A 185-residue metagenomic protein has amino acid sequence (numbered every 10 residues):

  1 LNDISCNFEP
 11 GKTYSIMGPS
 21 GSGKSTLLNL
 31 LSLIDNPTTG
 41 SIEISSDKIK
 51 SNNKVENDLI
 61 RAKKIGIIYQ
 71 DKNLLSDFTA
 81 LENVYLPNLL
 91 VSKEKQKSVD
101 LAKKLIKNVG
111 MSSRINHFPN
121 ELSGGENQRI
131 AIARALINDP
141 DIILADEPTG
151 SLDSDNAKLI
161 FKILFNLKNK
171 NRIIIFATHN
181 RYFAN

Functional and structural regions predicted by a protein language model:
M17-P19: The feature captures the beta-strand-to-loop junction immediately N-terminal to the Walker
S32: Helix-to-loop junction immediately C-terminal to a conserved catalytic motif
G40-S51: Conserved ABC transporter NBD signature motif
F78-P87: Short coil-to-helix segment of the ABC ATPase nucleotide-binding domain corresponding to the Q-loop/switch region
F118-L122, E126-Q128: Conserved ABC ATPase signature
I137-D141: A short, proline-enriched helix->beta-strand linker immediately N-terminal to the Walker B motif in ABC-type P-loop
I143-D146: Catalytic Walker B motif of ABC-type/P-loop ATPase nucleotide-binding domains
